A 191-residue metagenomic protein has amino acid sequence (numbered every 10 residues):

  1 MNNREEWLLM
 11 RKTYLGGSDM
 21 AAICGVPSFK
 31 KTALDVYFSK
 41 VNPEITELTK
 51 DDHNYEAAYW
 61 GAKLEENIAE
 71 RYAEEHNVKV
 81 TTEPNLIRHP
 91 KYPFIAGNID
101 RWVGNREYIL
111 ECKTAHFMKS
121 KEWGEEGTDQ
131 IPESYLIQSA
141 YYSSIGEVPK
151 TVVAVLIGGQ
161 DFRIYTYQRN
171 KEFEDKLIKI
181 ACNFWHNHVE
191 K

Functional and structural regions predicted by a protein language model:
M1-K63: Charged, glycine-rich intrinsically disordered N-terminal tails and low-complexity linkers that flank
I45, T49, W185-K191: Residue-level signal for secondary-structure boundary elements
A58, E74-V189: Nucleic-acid nuclease catalytic cores
W60-L64, I68, F173: Short amphipathic alpha-helical segments
